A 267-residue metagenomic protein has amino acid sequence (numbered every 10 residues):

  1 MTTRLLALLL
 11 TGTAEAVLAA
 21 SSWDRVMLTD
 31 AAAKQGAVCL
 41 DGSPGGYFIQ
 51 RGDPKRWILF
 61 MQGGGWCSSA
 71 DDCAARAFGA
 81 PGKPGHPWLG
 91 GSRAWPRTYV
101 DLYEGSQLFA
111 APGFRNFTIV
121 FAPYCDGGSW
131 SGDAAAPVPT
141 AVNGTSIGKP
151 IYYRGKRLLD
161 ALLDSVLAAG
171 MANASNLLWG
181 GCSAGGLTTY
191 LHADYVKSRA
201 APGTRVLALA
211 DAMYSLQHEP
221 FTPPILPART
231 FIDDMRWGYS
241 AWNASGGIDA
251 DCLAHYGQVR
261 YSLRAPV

Functional and structural regions predicted by a protein language model:
T3-A19: Cleavable N-terminal signal peptides of Sec/SRP-targeted secreted and luminal proteins
V17-P54: A domain-start/cap signature at the N-terminus of enzymes
D30-Q35, C39, A135-A136, P150-L178 (+1 more regions): Surface cap/lid and interfacial helix-loop subdomains adjacent to catalytic sites that gate substrate access
V38-L40, W66-S68, D72-A74, D251-L253: Sequence contexts marking disulfide-bonded cysteines in secreted/extracellular proteins
Q50-A169: Active-site machinery of serine-nucleophile hydrolases
W66-S68, G128-W130, G186-T188, S215-H218: Flexible loop/turn segments at secondary-structure boundaries
A122, N176-S183: Short glycine-rich or small-residue beta-strand-to-loop segments that form or flank ligand, phosphate, metal/Fe-S
C182-A193: Glycine-rich nucleophile elbow surrounding the catalytic serine of serine-hydrolase chemistry
